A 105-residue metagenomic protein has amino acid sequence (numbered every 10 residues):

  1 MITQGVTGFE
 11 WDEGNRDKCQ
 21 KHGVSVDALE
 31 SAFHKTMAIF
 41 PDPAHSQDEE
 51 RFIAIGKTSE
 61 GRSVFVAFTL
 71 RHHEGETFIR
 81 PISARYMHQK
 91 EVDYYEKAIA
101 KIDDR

Functional and structural regions predicted by a protein language model:
M1-R105: Ribonuclease/tRNase effector modules and their secretory precursors
